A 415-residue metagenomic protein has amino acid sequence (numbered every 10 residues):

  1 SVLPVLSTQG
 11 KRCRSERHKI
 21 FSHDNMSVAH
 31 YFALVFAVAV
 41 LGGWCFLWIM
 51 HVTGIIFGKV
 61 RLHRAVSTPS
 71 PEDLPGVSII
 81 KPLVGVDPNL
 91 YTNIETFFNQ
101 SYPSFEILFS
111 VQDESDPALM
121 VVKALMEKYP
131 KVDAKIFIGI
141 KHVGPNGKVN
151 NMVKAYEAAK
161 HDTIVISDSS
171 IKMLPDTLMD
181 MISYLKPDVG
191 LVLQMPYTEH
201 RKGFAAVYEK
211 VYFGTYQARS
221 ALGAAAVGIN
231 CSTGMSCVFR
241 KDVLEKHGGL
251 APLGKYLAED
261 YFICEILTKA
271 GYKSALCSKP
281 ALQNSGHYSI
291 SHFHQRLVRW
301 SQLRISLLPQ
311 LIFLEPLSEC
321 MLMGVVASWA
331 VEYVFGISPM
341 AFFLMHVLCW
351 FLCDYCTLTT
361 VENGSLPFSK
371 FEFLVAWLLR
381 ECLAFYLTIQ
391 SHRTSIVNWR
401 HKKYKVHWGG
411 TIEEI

Functional and structural regions predicted by a protein language model:
V2, E16, I20-D73, V207-V211 (+4 more regions): N-terminal membrane-anchoring/stem segments of glycan-assembly enzymes
H51-K131, A225, T388-V406: N-terminal signal-anchor transmembrane helix
T53, G58, L314-I396: Membrane-embedded multi-pass helical conduit in multi-pass membrane proteins, especially envelope-biosynthetic
S115, I171-K172, C237: Acidic metal-phosphate-binding loop of nucleotide-sugar-dependent transferases
M152, I164: Short aromatic/hydrophobic "clamp" motif used to bind/position activated sugar donors
K160-D162, T233-H247: Conserved nucleotide-sugar donor-binding and metal-coordinating catalytic region shared by glycosyltransferases
D168-Y184: Acidic donor-binding/catalytic loop of UDP-sugar-dependent glycosyltransferases, especially processive GT2
L185, V189-Q217, D242-E245, G249-L311 (+1 more regions): Catalytic donor/gating beta->alpha subdomain of glycosyltransferases that bind UDP-sugars
